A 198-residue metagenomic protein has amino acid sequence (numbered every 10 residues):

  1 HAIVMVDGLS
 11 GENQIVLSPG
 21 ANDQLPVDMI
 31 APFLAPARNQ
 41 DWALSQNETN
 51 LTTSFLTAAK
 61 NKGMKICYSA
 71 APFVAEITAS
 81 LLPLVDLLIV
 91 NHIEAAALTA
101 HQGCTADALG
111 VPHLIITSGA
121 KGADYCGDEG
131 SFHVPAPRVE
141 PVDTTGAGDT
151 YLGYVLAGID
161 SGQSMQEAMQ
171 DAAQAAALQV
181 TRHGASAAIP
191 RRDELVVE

Functional and structural regions predicted by a protein language model:
H1-A2: Core dinuclear metal-dependent hydrolase active-site scaffold
M5-F132: Ribokinase/PfkB-type carbohydrate-kinase core domain
A75, G103-E198: Conserved phosphate-binding/catalytic region of the ribokinase-like
